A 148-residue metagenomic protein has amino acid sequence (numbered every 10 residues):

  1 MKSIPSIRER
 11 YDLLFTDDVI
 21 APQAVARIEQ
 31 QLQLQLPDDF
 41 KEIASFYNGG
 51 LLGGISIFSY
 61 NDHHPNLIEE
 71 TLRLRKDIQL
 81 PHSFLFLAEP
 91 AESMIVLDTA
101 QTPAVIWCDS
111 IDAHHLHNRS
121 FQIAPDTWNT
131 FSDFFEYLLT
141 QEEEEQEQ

Functional and structural regions predicted by a protein language model:
M1-V96, L139-Q148: A surface-exposed partner-binding patch
A88-P90, A100, S110: Structured loops at beta-to-helix junctions and adjacent beta-edge loops in soluble globular domains
L97-A100, H117-N118: Short conserved micro-motifs at the rims of enzyme active sites and ligand-binding pockets
T102-D109, A113-H115: A short alpha->loop->secondary-structure connector
D112-F135: Compact, glycine/acidic-enriched structural inserts
